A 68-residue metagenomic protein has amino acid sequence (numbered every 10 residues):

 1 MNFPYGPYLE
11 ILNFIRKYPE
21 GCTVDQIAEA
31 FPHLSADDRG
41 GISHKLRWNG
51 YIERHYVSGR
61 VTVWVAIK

Functional and structural regions predicted by a protein language model:
M1-F14, Y18, R60-T62: Short alpha-helical segments that sit at the start of domains
N13, E29, G40-H44: DNA-binding alpha-helical recognition surfaces that contact promoter or target DNA
E20-A30: Short acidic, hydrophobic short linear motifs in intrinsically disordered regions
L34-W48: Short amphipathic alpha-helical interaction segments
R47-V57: A short, conserved structural fragment
